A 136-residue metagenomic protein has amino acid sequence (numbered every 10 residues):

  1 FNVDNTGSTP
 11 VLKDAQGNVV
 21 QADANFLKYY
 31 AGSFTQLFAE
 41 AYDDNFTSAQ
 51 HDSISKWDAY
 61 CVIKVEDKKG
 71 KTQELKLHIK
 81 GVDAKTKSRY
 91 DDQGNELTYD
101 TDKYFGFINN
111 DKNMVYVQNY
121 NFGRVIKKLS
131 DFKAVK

Functional and structural regions predicted by a protein language model:
N2-K136: A short-motif feature that recognizes glycine-rich, charge-decorated loops that bind or process nucleotide phosphates
